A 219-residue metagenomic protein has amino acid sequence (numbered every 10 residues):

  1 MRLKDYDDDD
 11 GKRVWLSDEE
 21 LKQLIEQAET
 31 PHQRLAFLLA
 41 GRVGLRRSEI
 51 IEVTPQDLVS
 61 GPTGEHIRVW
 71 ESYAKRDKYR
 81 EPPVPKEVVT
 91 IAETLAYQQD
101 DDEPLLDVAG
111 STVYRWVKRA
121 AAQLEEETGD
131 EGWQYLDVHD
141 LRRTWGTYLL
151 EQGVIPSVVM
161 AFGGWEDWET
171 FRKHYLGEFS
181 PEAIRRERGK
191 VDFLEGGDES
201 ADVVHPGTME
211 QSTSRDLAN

Functional and structural regions predicted by a protein language model:
M1-K22, K75-K86, D100-D101: DNA breakage-rejoining catalytic core of tyrosine-based enzymes
M1-W15, G189-N219: C-terminal secondary-structure termini that scaffold catalytic or DNA-interacting sites
A28, A36, A40, L149-L150: Short helix-to-turn junction characteristic of helix-turn-helix DNA-binding domains, especially the helix
A40-T63, V158: Short, charged phosphate-coordinating catalytic segments
E52-I91: Conserved tyrosine-mediated DNA breakage-rejoining catalytic core shared by Y-recombinases
Y73, G163-G189: Catalytic-site neighborhood detector that most strongly recognizes the C-terminal catalytic loop/helix of tyrosine
P85-W133: Active-site/catalytic core of tyrosine-dependent DNA strand-transfer enzymes
K118-A161, W165-W168, G177: Short, basic (Lys/Arg/His-rich) helix/loop patches that form interaction surfaces in the mid-to-C-terminal regions
